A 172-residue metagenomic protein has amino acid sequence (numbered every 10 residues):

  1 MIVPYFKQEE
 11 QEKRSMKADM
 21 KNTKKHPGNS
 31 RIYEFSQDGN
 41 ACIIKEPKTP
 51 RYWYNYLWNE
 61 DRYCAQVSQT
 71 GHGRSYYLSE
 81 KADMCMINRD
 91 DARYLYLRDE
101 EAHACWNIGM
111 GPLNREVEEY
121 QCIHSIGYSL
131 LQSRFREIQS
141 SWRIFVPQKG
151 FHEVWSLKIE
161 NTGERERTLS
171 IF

Functional and structural regions predicted by a protein language model:
M1-F172: Anionic coordination/interaction segments
